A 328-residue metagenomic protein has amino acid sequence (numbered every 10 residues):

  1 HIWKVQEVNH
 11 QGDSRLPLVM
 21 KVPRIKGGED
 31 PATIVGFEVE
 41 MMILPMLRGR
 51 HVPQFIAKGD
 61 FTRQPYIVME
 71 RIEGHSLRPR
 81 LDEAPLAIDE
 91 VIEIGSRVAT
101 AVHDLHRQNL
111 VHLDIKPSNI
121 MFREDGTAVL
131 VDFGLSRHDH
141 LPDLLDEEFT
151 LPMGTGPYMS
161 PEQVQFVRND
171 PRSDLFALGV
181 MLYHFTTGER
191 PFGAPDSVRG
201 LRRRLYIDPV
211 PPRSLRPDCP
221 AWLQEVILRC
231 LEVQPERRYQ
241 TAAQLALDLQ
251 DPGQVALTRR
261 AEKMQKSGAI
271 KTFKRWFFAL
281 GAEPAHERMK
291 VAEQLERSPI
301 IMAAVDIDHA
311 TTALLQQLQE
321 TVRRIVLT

Functional and structural regions predicted by a protein language model:
R24-M46: AlphaC helix of the eukaryotic protein kinase fold
K58: Activation-segment/catalytic-loop signature of the eukaryotic protein kinase fold
T62-S76: Conserved short submotifs of the Hanks-type protein kinase catalytic core that shape the nucleotide-binding pocket
I94-G95: Activation segment signature within eukaryotic-like protein kinase domains
T100-L110: Protein kinase catalytic-loop region centered on the HRD/HxD motif
T187-P191: Structural helix C-cap motif within protein kinase domains
R238: Conserved HRD-motif arginine in the catalytic loop of eukaryotic-like protein kinases
